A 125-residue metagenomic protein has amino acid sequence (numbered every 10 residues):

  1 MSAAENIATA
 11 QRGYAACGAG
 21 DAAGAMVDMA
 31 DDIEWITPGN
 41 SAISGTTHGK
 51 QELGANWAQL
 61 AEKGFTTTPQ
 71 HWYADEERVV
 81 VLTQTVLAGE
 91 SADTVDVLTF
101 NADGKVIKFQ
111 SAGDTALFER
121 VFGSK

Functional and structural regions predicted by a protein language model:
M1-K125: C-terminal and inter-domain tail/linker signature
